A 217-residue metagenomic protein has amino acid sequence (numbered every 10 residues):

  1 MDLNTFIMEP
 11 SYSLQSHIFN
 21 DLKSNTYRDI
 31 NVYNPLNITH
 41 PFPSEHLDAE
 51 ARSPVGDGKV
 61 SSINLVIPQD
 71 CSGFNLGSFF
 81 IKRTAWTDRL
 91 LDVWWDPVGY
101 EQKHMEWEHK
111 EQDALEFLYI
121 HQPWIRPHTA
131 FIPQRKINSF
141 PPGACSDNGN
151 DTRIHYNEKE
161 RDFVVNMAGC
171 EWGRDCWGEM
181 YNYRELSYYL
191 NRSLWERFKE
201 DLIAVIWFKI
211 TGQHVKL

Functional and structural regions predicted by a protein language model:
M1-I67, C71-G73, S78-R83, D88: GT-A fold catalytic core of metal-dependent nucleotide-sugar glycosyltransferases, centered on the diacidic
Q69-R192, E196-L217: Catalytic core and acceptor-binding pocket of nucleotide-sugar-dependent glycosyltransferases
